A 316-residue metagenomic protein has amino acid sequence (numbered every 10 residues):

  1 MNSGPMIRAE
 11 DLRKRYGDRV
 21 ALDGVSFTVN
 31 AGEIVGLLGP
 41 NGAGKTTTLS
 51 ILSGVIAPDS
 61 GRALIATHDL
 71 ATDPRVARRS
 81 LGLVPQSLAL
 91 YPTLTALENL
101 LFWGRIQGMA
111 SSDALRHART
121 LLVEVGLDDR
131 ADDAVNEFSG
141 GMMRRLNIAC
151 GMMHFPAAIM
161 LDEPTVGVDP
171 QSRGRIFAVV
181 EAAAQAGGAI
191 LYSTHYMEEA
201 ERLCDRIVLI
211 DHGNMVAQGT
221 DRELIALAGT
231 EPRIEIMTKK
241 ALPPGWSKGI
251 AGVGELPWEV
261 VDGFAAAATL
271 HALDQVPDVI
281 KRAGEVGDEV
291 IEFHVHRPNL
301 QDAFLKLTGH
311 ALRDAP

Functional and structural regions predicted by a protein language model:
S53: Helix-to-loop junction immediately C-terminal to a conserved catalytic motif
G61-T72, V76-A77: Conserved ABC transporter NBD signature motif
L101, R105, S112-R130: Conserved ABC ATPase "signature" region
I159-E163: Catalytic Walker B motif of ABC-type/P-loop ATPase nucleotide-binding domains
F177-L270: ABC transporter nucleotide-binding domain
